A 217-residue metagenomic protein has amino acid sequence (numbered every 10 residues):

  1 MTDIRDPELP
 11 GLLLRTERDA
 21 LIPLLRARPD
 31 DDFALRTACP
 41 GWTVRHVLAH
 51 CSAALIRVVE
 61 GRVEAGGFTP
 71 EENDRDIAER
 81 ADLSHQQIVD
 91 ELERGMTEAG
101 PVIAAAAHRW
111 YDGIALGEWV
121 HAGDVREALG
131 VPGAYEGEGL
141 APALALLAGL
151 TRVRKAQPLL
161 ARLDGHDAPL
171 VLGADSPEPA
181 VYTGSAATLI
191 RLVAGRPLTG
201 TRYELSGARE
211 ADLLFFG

Functional and structural regions predicted by a protein language model:
M1-L9, A53-A104, V131: Short, helix-capping/interhelical loops that line the mouth of catalytic, cofactor-, or ligand-binding pockets
M1-L9, V63-P70, A104-G217: Structured surface interface patches that mediate subunit assembly and partner/cofactor docking
L9-L13, L21-P23, D31, C39-V59: Active-site-proximal cofactor/substrate-binding loop regions of enzyme domains
T16, A20, E91-R94: A non-catalytic, amphipathic alpha-helix used as a structural packing/dimerization or gating element in enzyme scaffolds
P23-W42, P101-R109: Helix-loop segments that flank and shape redox-cofactor active sites
T43-V44, S84, S185: Short, structural beta-strand-to-alpha-helix junction motif
